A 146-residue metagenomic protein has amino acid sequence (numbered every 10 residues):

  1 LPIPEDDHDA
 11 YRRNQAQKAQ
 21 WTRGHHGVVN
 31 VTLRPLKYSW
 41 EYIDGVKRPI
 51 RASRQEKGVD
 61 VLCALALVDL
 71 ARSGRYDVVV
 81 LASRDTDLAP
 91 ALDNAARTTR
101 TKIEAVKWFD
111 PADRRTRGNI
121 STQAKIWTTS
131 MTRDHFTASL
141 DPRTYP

Functional and structural regions predicted by a protein language model:
L1-R75, R115-P146: A charged nuclease-like catalytic/ligand-binding cleft shared by nucleic-acid processing domains
G58-L62, L70-N119: Active-site histidine-anchored catalytic micro-motif
